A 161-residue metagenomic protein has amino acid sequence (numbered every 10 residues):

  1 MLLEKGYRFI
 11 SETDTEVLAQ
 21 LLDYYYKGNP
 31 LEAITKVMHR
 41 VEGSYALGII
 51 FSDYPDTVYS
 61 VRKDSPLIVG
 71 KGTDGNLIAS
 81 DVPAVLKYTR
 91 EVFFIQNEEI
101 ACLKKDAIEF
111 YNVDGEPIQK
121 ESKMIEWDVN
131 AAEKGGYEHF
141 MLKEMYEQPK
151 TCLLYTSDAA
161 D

Functional and structural regions predicted by a protein language model:
M1-K143, E147-S157: Conserved short alpha-helical segments that host acidic/polar catalytic motifs at enzyme active sites
A159-D161: Positively charged, low-complexity/disordered segments
